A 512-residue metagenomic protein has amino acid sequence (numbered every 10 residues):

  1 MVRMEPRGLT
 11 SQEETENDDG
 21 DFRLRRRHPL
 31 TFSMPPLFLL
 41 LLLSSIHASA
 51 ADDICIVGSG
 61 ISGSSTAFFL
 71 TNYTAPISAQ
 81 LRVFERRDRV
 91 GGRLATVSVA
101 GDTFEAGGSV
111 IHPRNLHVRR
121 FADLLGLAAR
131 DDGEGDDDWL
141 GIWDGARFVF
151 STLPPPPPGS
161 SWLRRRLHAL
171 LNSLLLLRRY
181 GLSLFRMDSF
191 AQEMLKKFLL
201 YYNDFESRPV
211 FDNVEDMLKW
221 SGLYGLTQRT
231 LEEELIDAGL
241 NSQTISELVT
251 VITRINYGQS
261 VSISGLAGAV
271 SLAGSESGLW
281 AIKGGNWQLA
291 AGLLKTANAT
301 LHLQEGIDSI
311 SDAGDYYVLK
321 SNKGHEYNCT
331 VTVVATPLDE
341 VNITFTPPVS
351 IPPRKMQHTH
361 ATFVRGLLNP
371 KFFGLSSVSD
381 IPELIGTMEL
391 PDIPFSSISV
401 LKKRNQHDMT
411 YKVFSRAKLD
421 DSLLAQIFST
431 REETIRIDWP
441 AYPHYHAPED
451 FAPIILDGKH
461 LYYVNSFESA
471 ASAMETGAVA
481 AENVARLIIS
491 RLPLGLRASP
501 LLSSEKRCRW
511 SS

Functional and structural regions predicted by a protein language model:
T31-A48: Cleavable N-terminal signal peptides of Sec/SRP-targeted secreted and luminal proteins
S49-S62: Beta1/beta-strand and adjacent pyrophosphate-binding region of the FAD-binding site in flavoprotein oxidoreductases
S62, T66, R89, D339: Conserved Rossmann-like nucleotide-cofactor binding loop
T71-V99: Glycine-rich FAD pyrophosphate-binding loop
A100-L200: Dinucleotide-binding Rossmann-like beta1-alpha1 core, especially the glycine-rich loop that anchors the ADP
G181-Y316: Active-site/ligand-binding neighborhood in enzyme catalytic cores
S311-Y327: Conserved beta-strand-loop-beta-strand element in the redox core of flavoprotein oxidoreductases
C329-V331, T336-R497, E505-W510: C-terminal segments that line or cap access tunnels to active or ligand-binding sites in enzymes and enzyme-associated
